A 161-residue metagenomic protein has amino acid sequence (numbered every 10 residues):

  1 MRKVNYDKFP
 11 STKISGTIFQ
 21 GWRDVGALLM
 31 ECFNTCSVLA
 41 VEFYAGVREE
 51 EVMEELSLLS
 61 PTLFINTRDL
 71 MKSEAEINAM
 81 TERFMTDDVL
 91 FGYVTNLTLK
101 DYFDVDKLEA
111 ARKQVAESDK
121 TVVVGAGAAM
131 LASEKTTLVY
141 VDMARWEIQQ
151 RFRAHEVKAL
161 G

Functional and structural regions predicted by a protein language model:
M1-D7, T35, A40: N-terminal pre-first-transmembrane soluble regions of secretory-pathway and organelle membrane proteins
R2-F19, S60-K120: ATP-dependent small-molecule kinase phosphotransfer cores that center on conserved nucleotide phosphate-binding segments
I14-L58: Glycine-rich P-loop/Walker A and Walker A-like loops and their local beta1-loop-alpha1 context in P-loop NTPases
R23-M30, M53, N78, E109 (+2 more regions): Generic detector of well-ordered alpha-helical segments enriched in charged/polar residues, highlighting helical
F33, M85-D88, T98, F152 (+1 more regions): Generic secondary-structure transition motif, activating predominantly at the C-termini of alpha-helices
G46-V47, D69-K72, A128-M130, W146: Short, catalytically relevant binding-site loops at active-site mouths
L59-S60, E109-A159: ATP-dependent NMP and nucleoside kinases share a basic, alpha-helical "lid"
K100-F103, E156-G161: Low-complexity, flexible helical/coil segments
